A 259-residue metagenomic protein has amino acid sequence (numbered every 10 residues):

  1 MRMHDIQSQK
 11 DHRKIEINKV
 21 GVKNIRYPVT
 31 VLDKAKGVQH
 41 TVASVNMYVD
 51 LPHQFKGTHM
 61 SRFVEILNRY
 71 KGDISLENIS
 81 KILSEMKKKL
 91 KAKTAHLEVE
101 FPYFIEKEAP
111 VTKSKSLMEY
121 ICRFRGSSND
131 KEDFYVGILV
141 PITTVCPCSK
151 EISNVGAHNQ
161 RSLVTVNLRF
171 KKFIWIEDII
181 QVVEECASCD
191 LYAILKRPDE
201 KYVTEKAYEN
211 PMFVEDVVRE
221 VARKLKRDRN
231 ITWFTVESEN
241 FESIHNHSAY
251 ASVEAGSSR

Functional and structural regions predicted by a protein language model:
M1-R259: N-terminal intrinsically disordered, cationic/polar leader segments that include organellar targeting peptides
